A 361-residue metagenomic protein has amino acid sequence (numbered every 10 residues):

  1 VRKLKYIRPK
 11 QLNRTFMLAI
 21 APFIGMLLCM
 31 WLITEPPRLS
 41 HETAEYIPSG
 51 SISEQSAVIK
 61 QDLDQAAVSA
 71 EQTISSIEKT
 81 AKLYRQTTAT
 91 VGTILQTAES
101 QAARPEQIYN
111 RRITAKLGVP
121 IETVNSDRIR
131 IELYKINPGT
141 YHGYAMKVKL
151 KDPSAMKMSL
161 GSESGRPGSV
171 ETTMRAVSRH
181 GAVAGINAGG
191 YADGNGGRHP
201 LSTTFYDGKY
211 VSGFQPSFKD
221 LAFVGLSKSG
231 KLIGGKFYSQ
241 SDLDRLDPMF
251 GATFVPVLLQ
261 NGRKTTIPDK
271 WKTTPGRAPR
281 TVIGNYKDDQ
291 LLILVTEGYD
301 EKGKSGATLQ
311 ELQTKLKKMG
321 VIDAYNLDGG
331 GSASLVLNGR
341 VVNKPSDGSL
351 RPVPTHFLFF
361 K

Functional and structural regions predicted by a protein language model:
R2-Q215: Zymogen propeptides
G139, V177-R179, P216-F218, S227 (+4 more regions): Extracellular/periplasmic catalytic domains that process cell-envelope and extracellular macromolecules
Y141, P153, G230-K231, N285-L292: Beta-strand-turn-beta hairpins that frame and shape the catalytic cleft of phosphate-ester-processing enzymes
Y141-A145, D220-L221, A278-V282, P354: Short glycine-rich loop/turn motifs
L160-R166, S239-L243, T296-D300: Short, solvent-exposed aromatic-acidic interface loops
P167-V170, L243-P248, R277, K302-T308: A short, polar/proline- and glycine-enriched secondary-structure boundary/capping micro-motif
Y191-K270: Active-site-adjacent helix-turn-beta-strand microarchitecture at beta-sheet edges that either contains or buttresses
R198-F214, P268-I322, L327, A333-K361: Conserved, well-ordered active-site substructure
